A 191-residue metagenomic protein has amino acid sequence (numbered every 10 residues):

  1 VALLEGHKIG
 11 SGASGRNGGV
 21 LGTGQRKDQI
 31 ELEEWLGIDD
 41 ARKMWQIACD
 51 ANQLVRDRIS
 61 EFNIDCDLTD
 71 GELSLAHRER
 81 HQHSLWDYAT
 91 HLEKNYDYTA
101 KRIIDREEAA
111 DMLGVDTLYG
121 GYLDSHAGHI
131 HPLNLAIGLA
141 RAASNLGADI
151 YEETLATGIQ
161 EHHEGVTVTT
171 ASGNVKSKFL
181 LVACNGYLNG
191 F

Functional and structural regions predicted by a protein language model:
V1-R16: Glycine-rich FAD pyrophosphate-binding loop
G6, L21, Q53, D57 (+3 more regions): Active-site substrate-recognition segment that forms the wall of the catalytic cavity or substrate channel
K8-I9, G19-K27, R106-A109: Short glycine-enriched loops at secondary-structure junctions
R16-I47: Glycine-rich active-site loop/strand segments that organize a redox cofactor
K27-E33, D57-G71, L75-G138: Flavin (FAD/FMN) cofactor-binding and adjacent substrate-gating region of FAD-dependent oxidoreductase domains
K43-D57, D87: A non-catalytic, amphipathic alpha-helix used as a structural packing/dimerization or gating element in enzyme scaffolds
H83, T90-N95, D116-F179, A183-C184: Helical element adjacent to the flavin cofactor pocket in flavoenzyme catalytic cores
